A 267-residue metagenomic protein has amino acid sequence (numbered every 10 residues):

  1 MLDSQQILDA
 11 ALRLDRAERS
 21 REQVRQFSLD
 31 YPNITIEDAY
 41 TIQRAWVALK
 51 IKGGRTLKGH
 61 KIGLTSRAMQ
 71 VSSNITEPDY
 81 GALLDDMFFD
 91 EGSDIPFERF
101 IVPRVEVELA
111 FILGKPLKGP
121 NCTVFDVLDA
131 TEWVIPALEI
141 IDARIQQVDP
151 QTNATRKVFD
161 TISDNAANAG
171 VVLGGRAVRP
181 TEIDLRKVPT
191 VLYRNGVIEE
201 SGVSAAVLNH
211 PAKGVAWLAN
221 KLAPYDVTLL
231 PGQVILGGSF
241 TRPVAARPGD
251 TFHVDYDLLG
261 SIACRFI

Functional and structural regions predicted by a protein language model:
L2-N209, T251, L259-I267: Catalytic-core "active-site belt" of small-molecule-metabolizing enzymes, emphasizing His/Asp/Glu-rich regions
K52, T241, R247-P248: N-terminal low-complexity, intrinsically disordered patches enriched in charged
G202-A206, G214, P224: Conserved phosphate- and dinucleotide-binding cores of soluble alpha/beta proteins, encompassing both enzyme active
V215-P243: A conserved acidic, glycine/proline-rich C-terminal tail/linker
Y225, L230-Q233, D250-F252, G260-I262: A short pocket-lining beta-strand/turn micro-motif at the edge of beta-sheets
F240-V244, L258-S261: Short, charged beta-turn/beta-strand-edge "cap" motif at the junction between a beta-strand and an adjacent loop
